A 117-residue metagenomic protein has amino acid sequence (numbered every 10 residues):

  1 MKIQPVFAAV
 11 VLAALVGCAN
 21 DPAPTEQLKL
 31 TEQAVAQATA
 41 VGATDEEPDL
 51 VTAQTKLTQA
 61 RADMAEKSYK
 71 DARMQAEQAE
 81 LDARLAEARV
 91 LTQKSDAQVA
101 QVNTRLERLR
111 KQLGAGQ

Functional and structural regions predicted by a protein language model:
M1-F7: Bacterial N-terminal signal peptides that target proteins for export
A14-G17: C-terminal motif of bacterial Sec signal peptides marking the signal peptidase cleavage site
A19-P22: Bacterial signal peptide processing site
Q27-V35: Juxtamembrane extracytosolic/periplasmic "stalk" immediately C-terminal to the first targeting helix
A36-Q78: Post-signal-peptide N-terminal segment of Sec-exported extracytoplasmic proteins
E66-D96: A contiguous, mid-protein "functional segment" used to position or interact with cofactors/ions or partner subunits
L85-Q117: Surface-exposed, polar helix/loop patches in the mature regions of secreted/periplasmic/lumenal proteins that form
